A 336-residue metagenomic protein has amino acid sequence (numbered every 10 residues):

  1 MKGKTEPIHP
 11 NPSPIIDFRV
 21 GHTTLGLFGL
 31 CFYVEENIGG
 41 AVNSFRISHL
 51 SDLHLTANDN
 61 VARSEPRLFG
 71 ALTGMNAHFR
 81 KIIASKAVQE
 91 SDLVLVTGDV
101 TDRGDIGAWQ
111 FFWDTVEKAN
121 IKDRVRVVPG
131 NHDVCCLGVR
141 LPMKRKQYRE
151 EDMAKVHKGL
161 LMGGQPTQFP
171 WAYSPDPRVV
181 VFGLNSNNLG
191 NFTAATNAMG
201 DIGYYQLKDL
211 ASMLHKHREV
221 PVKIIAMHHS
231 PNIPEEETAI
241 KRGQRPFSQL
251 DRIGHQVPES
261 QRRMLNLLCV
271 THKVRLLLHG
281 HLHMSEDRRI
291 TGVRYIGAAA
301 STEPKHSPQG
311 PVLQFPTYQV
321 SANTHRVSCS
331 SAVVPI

Functional and structural regions predicted by a protein language model:
M1-S13: Extreme N-terminal basic, low-complexity initiation segments that serve as generic localization/processing leaders
I16-F111: N-terminal active-site segment of His-dependent metallophosphoesterases
G39-S48, A172-G183, R289-Y295: Beta-strand-turn-beta hairpins that frame and shape the catalytic cleft of phosphate-ester-processing enzymes
H54-D59, T101-G104, P129-V139, N188-A194 (+3 more regions): Active-site environment of divalent metal-dependent phosphoester hydrolases
F111-D209, H217, V270, P316-T317: Extended active-site neighborhood of metal-dependent phosphoesterases/phosphodiesterases
E117, G243-N323: Conserved beta-sheet core of the metallophosphoesterase superfamily
N191-D201, H217-K273: Active-site-proximal segments of metal-dependent phosphoesterases and phosphodiesterases across multiple
V320-I336: A short C-terminal boundary segment appended to hydrolase-like catalytic domains
